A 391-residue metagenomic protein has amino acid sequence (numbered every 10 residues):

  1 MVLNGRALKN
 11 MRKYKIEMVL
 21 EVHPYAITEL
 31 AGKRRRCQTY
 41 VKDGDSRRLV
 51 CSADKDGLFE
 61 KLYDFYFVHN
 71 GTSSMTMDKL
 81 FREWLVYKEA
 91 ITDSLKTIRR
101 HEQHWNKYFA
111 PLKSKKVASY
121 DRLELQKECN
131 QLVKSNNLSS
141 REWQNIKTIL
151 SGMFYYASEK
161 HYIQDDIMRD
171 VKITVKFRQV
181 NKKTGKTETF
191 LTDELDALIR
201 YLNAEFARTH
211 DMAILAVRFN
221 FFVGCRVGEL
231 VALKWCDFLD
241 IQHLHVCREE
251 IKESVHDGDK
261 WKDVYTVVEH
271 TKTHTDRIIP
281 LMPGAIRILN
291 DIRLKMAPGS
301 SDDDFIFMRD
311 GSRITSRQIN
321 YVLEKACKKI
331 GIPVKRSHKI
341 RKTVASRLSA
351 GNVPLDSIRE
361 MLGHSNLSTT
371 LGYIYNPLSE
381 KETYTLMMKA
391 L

Functional and structural regions predicted by a protein language model:
M1-M75: Basic/aromatic DNA-contact patch characteristic of tyrosine site-specific recombinases
V50, Y87-Y162, F206-D211, R313-S316 (+1 more regions): N-terminal core-binding DNA-recognition domain of tyrosine site-specific recombinases/integrases
Q144, I163, D170-V227, V231 (+1 more regions): Basic, Lys/Arg- and aromatic-enriched nucleic-acid-binding interface segment
T148, N220-F222, L348-A350: Short amphipathic helical patch at the helix-1/turn junction of helix-turn-helix
L202-H210, L294-D304, D310-R313, N320-E360 (+1 more regions): Short, basic (Lys/Arg/His-rich) helix/loop patches that form interaction surfaces in the mid-to-C-terminal regions
L233-I288: Conserved tyrosine-mediated DNA breakage-rejoining catalytic core shared by Y-recombinases
E250, L362-M387: Catalytic-site neighborhood detector that most strongly recognizes the C-terminal catalytic loop/helix of tyrosine
